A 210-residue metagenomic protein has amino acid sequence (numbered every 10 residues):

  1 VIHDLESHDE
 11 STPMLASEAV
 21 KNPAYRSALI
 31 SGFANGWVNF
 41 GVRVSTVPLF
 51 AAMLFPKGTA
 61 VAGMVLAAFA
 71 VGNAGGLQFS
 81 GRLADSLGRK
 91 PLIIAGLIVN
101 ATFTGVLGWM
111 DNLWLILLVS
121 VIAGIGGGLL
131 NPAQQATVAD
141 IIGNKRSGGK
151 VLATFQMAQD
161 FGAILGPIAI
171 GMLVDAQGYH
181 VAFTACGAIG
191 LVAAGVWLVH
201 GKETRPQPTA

Functional and structural regions predicted by a protein language model:
I2-L29, A210: Juxtamembrane intracellular "pre-TM" segments in multi-pass secondary transporters
S45-A60: Short amphipathic helix-loop junctions that connect adjacent transmembrane helices in Major Facilitator Superfamily/SLC
A70-Q78, A163-I164: Residue-level signature of mid-helix packing/kink "hotspots" within the transmembrane helices of 12-pass Major
G76-G88, V174: Helix-to-loop junctions at the C-terminal end of transmembrane segments in multipass secondary transporters
P91-V106: Structural signature of the two symmetry-related core transmembrane helices
F103, W114-I122: Paired small-residue
L129-G143: Intracellular juxtamembrane helix-capping segments at the cytosolic ends of symmetry-related transmembrane helices
M172-I189: A membrane-interface helix-boundary motif in multi-pass transporters
